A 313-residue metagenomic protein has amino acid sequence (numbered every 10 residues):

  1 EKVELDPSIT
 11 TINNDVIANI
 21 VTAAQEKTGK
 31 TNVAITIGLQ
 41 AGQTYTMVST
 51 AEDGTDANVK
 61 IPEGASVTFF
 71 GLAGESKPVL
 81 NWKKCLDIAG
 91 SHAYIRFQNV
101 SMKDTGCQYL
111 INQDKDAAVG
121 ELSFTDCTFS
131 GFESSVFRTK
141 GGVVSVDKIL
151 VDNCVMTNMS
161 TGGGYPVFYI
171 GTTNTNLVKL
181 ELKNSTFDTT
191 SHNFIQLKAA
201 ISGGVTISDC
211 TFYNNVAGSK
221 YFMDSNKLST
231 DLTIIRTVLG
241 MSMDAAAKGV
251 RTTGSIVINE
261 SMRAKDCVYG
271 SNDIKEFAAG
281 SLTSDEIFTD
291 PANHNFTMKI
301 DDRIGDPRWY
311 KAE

Functional and structural regions predicted by a protein language model:
E1-E4: Non-catalytic propeptide/linker segments at domain boundaries
S8-S66, G74-K84: N-terminal extracellular ligand-recognition/capping segment immediately after the signal peptide
A34, G42, L72-V79, V100 (+3 more regions): Extracellular beta-strand-rich, repetitive "passenger/adhesive" scaffolds that bind or process carbohydrates
G38, T46, T68-F70, N81 (+12 more regions): Extracellular beta-strand solenoid repeats
M47, N58-L110, S284-E286: Right-handed parallel beta-helix/beta-spiral solenoid domain characteristic of secreted/periplasmic
A51-N58, V79-I88, D104-D116, G131-V143 (+4 more regions): Extracellular beta-strand/beta-solenoid scaffold signature
S66, A93-D104, V119-E133, S145-T161 (+6 more regions): Right-handed parallel beta-helix
F277-E313: C-terminal accessory segments
